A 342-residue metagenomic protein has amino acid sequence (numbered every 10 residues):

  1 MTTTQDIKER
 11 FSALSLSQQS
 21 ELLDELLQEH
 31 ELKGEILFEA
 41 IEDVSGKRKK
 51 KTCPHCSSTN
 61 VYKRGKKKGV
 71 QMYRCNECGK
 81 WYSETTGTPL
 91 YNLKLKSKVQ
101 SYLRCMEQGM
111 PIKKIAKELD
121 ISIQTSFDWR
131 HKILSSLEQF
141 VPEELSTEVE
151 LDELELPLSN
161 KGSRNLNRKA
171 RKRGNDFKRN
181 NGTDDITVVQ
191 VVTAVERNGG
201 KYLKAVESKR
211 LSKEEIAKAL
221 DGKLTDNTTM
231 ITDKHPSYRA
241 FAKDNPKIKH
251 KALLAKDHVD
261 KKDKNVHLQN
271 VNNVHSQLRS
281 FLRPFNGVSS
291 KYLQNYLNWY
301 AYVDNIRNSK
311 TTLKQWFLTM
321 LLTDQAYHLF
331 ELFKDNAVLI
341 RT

Functional and structural regions predicted by a protein language model:
M1-T342: Residue-level recognition of single "structural anchor" positions that define or cap local secondary structure
